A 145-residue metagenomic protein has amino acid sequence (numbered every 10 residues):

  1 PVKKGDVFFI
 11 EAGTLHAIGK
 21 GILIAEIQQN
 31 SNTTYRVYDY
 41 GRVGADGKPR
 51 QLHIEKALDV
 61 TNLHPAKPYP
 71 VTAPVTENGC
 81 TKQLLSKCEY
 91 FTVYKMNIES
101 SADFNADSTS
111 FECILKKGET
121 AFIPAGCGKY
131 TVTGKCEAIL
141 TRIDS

Functional and structural regions predicted by a protein language model:
P1-S145: Jelly-roll (double-stranded beta-helix
